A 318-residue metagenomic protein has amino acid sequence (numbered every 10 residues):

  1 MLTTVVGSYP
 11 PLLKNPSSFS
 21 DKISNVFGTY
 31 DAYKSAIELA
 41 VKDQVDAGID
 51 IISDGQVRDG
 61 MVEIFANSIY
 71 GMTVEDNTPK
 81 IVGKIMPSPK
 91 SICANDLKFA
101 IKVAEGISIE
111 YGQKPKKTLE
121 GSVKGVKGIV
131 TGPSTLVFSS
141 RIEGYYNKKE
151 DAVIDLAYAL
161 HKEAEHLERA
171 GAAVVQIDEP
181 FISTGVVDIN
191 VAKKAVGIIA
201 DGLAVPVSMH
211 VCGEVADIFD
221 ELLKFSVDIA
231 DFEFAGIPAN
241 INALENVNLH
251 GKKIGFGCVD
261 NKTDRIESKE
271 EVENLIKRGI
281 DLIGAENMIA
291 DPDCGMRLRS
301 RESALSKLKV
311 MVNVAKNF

Functional and structural regions predicted by a protein language model:
M1-F318: Domain-level signal for soluble alpha/beta catalytic cores
